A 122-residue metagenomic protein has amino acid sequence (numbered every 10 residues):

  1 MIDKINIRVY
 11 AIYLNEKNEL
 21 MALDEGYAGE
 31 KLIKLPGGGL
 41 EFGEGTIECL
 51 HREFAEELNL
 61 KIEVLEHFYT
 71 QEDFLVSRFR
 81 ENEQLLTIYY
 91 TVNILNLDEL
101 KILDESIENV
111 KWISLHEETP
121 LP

Functional and structural regions predicted by a protein language model:
M1-L35: N-terminal strand-loop-strand
D3-I5, L32, R80-L86, D104-I107: A generic structural micro-feature
V9-A11, H67, Y90-V92: A structural signal for short, well-ordered beta-strand segments
E19-L20, L97-K101: Short helix-loop capping/hinge motifs at secondary-structure junctions, enriched in acidic/polar residues
G29-K31, P36, L58-E63, Q84-Y90: A generic structural signal for short beta-strands and their flanking turns/coil linkers
L35-Y69: The catalytic Nudix box helix
D73-E99: Active-site-adjacent beta-strand/loop module that shapes the phosphate/pyrophosphate-binding cleft
T91, K101-P122: NUDIX/MutT-family hydrolases
